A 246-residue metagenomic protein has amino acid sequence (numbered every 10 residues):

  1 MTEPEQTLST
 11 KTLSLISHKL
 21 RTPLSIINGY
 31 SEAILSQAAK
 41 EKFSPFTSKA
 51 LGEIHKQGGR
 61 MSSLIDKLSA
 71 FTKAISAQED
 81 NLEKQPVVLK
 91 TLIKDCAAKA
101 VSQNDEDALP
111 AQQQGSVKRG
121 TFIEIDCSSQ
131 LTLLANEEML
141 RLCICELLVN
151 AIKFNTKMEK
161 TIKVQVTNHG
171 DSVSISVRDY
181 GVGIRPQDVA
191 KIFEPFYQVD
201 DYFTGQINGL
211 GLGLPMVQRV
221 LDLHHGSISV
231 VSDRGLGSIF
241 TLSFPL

Functional and structural regions predicted by a protein language model:
K56-M61: Short alpha-helical segment of the dimerization/phosphotransfer core of two-component systems
S76-L82, T132-A135: Conserved micro-motifs of the catalytic ATP-binding
E83-P86, P110-L131: Conserved catalytic submotifs in the C-terminal HATPase_c
A151-I152: Short helix-loop "hinge" at the ATP-lid/N-box region of the Bergerat-fold HATPase_c
I184-F196: Short conserved segment of the HATPase_c
H225-G226: Conserved glycine-rich
